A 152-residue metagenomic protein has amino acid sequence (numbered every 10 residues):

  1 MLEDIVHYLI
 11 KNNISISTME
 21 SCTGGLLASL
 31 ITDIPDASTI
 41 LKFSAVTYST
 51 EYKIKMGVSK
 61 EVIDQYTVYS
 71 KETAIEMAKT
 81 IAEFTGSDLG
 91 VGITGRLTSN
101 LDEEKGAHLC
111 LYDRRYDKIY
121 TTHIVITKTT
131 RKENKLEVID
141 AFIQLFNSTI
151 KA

Functional and structural regions predicted by a protein language model:
M1-A152: Short alpha-helical segments enriched in small residues
